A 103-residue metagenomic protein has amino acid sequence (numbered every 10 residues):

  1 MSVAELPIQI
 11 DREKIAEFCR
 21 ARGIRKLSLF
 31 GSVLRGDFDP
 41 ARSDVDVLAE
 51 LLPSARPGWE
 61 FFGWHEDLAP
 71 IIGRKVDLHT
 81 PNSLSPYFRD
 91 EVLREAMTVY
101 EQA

Functional and structural regions predicted by a protein language model:
M1-S28, L34-A41, L52-A103: Catalytic core of pol beta-like nucleotidyltransferases
S43-V45: Change "...and in nucleic-acid phosphodiester-cleaving endonucleases..." to "...and in nucleic-acid processing enzymes
L48-E50: Short hydrophobic/aromatic beta-strand micro-patches that form the beta-sheet surface supporting nucleotide- or nucleic
